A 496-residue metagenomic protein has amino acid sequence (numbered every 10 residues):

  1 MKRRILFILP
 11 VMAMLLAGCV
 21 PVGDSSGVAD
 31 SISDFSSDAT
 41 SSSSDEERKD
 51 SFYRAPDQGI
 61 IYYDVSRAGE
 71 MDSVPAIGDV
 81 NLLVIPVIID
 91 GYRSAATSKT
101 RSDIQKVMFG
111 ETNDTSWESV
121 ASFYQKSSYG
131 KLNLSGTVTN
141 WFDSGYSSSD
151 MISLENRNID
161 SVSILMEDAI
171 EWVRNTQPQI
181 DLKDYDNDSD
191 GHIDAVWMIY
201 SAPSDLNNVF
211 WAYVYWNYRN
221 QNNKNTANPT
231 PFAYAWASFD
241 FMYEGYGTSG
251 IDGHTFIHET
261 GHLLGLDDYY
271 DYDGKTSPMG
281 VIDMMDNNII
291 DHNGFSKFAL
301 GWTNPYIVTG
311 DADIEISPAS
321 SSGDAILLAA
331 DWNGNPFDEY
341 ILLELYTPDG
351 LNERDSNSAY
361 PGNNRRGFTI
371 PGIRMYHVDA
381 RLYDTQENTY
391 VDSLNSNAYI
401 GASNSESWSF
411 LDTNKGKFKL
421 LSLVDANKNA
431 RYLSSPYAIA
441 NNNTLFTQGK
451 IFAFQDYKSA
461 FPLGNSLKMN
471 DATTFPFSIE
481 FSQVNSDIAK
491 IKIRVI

Functional and structural regions predicted by a protein language model:
R4-V22: Sec-dependent N-terminal signal peptides of Gram-positive bacterial secreted proteins and lipoproteins
L9, A13, S36, P231-A233: Generic signature of intrinsically disordered, low-complexity, basic-rich segments and short cationic peptides
C19-D194, Y200-N207, W211-N228, A330-I496: Zymogen propeptides/activation segments of proteases
F123, A195-W197, S201-N363: Extracellular hydrolytic enzyme modules, especially secreted metalloproteases of the metzincin/thermolysin-like class
